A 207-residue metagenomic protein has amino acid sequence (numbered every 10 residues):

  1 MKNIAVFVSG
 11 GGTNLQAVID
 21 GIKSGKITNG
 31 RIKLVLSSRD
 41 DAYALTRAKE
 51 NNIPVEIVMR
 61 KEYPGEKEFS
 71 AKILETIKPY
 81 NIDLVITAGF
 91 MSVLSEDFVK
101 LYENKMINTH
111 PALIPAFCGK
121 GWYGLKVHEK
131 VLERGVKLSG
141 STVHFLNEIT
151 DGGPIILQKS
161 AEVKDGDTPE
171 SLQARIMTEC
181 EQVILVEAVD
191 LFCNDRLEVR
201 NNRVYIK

Functional and structural regions predicted by a protein language model:
M1-K207: One-carbon transfer enzymes
